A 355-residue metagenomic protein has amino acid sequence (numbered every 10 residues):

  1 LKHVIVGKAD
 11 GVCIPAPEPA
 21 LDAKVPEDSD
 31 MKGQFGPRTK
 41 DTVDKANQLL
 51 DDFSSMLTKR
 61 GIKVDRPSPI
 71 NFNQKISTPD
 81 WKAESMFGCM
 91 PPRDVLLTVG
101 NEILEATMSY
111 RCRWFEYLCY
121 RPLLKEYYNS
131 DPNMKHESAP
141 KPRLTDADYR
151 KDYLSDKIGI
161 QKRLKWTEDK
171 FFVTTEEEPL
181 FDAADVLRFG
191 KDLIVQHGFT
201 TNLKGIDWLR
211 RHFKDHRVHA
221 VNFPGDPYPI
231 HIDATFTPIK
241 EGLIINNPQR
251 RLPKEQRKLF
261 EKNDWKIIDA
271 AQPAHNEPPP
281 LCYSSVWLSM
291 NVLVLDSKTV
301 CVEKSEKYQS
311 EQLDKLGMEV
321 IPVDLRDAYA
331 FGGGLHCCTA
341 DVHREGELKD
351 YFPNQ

Functional and structural regions predicted by a protein language model:
L1-Q355: The feature marks the mature, well-folded catalytic cores of soluble enzymes
